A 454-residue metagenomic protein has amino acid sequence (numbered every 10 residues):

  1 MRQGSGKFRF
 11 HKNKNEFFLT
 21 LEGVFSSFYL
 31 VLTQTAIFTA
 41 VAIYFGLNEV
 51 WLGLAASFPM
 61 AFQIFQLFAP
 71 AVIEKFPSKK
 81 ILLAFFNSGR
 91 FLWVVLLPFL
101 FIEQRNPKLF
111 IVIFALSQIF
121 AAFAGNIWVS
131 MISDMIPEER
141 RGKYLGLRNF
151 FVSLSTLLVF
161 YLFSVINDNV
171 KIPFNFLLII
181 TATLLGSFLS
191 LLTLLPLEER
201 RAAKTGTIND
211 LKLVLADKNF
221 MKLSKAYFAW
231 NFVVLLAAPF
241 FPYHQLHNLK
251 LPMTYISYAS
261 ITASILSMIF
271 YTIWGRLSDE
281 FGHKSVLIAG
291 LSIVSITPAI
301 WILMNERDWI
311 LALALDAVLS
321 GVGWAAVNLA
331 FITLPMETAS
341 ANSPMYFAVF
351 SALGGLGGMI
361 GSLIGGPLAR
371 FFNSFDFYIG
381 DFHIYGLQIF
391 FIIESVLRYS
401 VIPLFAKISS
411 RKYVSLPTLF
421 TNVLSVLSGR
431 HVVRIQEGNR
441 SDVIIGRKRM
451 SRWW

Functional and structural regions predicted by a protein language model:
R2-E16, E198-A229, S415-W454: Juxtamembrane intracellular "pre-TM" segments in multi-pass secondary transporters
R2-Q66, P70-I73, G89-L92, N219-S260 (+2 more regions): Helix-loop boundary and gating motifs at the non-cytosolic
V24, R105-A124, W309-V327: Hydrophobic core of transmembrane alpha-helices in multi-pass small-molecule transporters, especially MFS/SLC-type
T39-Y44, A71, K75, L97-I102 (+2 more regions): Transmembrane alpha-helix termini and helix-breaking/packing motifs in multi-pass membrane transporters
F65-S78, N167, F270-H283, A369: Helix-to-loop junctions at the C-terminal end of transmembrane segments in multipass secondary transporters
E74-G89, L147, I172-F174, D279-S292 (+1 more regions): Cytoplasmic membrane-interface "Motif A"-like loop-to-helix N-cap segments of 12-TM Major Facilitator Superfamily
N87-R105, V165-N169, S292-D308: C-terminal ends and interior cores of transmembrane alpha-helices in multi-pass membrane transporters/permeases
L184-A202, V401-S409: C-terminal membrane-cytosol helix-exit motif in multi-pass small-molecule transporters
